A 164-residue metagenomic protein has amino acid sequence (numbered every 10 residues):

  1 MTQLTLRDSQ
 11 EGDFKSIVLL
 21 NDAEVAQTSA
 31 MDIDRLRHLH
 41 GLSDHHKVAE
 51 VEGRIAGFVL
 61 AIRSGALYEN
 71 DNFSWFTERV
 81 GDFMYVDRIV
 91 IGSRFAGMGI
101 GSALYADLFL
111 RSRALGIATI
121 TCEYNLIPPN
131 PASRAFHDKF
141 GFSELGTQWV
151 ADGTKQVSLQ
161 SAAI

Functional and structural regions predicted by a protein language model:
Q3-I17: A short beta-loop-alpha structural element at the N-terminal edge of CoA-dependent acyl/N-acetyltransferase catalytic
L4, R54-F58, M84: Glycine-rich phosphate/pyrophosphate-binding loop shared by adenosine-nucleotide-utilizing enzymes
A26-E52, A66: Active-site rim helix/loop that mediates acceptor-substrate recognition in acyltransferases
L60-R88: Conserved acyl-donor/pantetheine-binding loop and adjacent beta-alpha core of acyl/acetyltransferases and related
E78, T147-I164: C-terminal "cap" of GNAT-fold acetyltransferases
I91, G97-L110: Conserved acetyl-CoA-binding loop-helix of GNAT-fold acetyltransferases
S112-L126: Conserved GNAT acetyl-CoA-binding A-motif
L126-G146: Conserved active-site alpha-helix within GNAT-family acetyltransferase domains
